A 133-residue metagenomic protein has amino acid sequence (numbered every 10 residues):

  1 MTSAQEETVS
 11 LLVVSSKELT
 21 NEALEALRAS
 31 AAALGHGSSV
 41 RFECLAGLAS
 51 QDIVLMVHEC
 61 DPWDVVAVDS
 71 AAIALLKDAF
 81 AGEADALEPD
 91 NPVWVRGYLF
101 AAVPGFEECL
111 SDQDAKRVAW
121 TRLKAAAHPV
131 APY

Functional and structural regions predicted by a protein language model:
M1-Y133: A polyanion-binding, active-site-adjacent surface
